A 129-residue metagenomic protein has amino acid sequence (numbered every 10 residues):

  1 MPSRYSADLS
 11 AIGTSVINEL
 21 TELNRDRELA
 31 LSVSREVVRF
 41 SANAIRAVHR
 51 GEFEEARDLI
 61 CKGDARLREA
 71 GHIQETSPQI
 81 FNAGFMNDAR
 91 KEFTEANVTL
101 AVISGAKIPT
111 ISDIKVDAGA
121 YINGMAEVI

Functional and structural regions predicted by a protein language model:
P2-Q74: Leu/Val/Ala/Ile-rich N-terminal alpha-helices, chiefly Sec-type signal peptides and the beginnings
R4-T14, R27-E28, T94, A101-E127: Intrinsic, low-complexity N-terminal interaction/targeting segments
D26, V33, L59, F85 (+3 more regions): Amphipathic alpha-helix face/heptad-repeat signature
L59-K115: Long, charged all-alpha helical bundle/coiled-coil segments in cytosolic proteins
